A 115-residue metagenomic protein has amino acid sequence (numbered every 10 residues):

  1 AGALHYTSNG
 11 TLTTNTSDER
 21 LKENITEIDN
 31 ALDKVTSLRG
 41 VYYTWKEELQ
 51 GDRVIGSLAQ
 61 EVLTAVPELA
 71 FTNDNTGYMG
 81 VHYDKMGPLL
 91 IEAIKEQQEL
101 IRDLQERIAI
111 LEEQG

Functional and structural regions predicted by a protein language model:
A3-H5: Small-residue hinge/turn detector
T7-R20: Short, surface-exposed terminal/edge motifs of secreted or surface/virion proteins that either
S17-N24, V41-I55: Active-site-adjacent substrate-recognition loops and nearby beta-strands within hydrolase catalytic domains
E23-S37: Periplasmic N-terminal gating module of Gram-negative TonB-dependent outer-membrane receptors
N24, E68, T72-G115: C-terminal intramolecular chaperone/auto-processing assembly modules
A31-K34, L58, L90: Stable alpha-helical elements in mature extracytoplasmic
V62: Active-site-adjacent helical/loop segments in soluble small-molecule enzymes
